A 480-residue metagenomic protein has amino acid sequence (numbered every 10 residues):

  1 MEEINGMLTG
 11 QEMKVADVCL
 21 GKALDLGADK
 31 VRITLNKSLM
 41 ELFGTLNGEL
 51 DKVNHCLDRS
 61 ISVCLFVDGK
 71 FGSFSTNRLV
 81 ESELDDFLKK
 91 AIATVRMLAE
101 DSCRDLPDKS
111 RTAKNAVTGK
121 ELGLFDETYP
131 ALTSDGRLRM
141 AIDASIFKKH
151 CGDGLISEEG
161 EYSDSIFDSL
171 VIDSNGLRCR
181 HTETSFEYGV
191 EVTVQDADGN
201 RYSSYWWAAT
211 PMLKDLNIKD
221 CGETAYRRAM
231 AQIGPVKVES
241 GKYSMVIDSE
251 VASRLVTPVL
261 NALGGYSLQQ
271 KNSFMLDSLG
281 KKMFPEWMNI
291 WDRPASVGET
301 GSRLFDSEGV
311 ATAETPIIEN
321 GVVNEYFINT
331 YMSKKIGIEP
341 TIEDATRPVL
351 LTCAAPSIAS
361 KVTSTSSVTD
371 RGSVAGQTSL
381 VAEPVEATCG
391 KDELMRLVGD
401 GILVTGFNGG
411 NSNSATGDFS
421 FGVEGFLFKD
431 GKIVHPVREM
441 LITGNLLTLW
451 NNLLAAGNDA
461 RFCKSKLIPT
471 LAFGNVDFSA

Functional and structural regions predicted by a protein language model:
M1-G21, G27-L42, D86-H181, D215-S253 (+2 more regions): Acidic low-complexity segments
G21-A23, L50-N54, L132-G136, A144-G152 (+11 more regions): A generic local secondary-structure boundary/capping motif
D25-I61, E159-C179, G399-F421: Structured beta-strand/loop patches that form or line metal/cofactor-binding pockets in enzymes
E41-R96: N-terminal alpha-helical targeting/anchoring segments
L42-G48, K120, I166-S185, N200-W206 (+6 more regions): Short acidic, glycine/serine/threonine-rich loops at helix termini
N54-V67, C179-A208, E319, V423-D430: Short beta-strand elements
D68-K70, R111-P130, T193-M212: Residues forming anionic-ligand binding surfaces in small-molecule and nucleic-acid pockets of primarily soluble enzymes
E121, L276-S364, D370-A480: Dual-mode signal for accessory low-complexity, basic/Gly-rich regions
